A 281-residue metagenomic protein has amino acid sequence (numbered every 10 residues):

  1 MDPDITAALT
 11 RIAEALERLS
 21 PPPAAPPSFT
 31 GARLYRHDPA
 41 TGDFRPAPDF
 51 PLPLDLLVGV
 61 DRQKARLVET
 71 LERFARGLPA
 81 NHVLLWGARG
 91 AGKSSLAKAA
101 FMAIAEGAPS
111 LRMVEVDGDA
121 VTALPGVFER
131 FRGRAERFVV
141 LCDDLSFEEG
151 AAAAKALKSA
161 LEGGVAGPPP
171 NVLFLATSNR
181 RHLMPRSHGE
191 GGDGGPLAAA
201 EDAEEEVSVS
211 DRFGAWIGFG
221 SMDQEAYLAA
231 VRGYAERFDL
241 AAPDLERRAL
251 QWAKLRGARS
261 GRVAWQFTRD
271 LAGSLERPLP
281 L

Functional and structural regions predicted by a protein language model:
M1-Y35: Extended alpha-helical segments
P3, F44-R66: Dynamic helix-loop-helix/coil hinge segments at AAA+ ATPase domain boundaries and subdomain interfaces
P22-P23, G220-L281: C-terminal alpha-helical "lid" subdomain
P46-P48, E72-A80: Phosphate-binding P-loop
G77-K98: Walker A/P-loop nucleotide-binding motif
A103-F138, L145-G150: AAA+/P-loop NTPase substrate/partner-engagement loops
G133, E149-G195: Conserved catalytic/switch belt of AAA+ P-loop NTPases
S178, G194-V207, G214-A226: Conserved AAA+ ATPase "SRH/arginine-finger" region at the nucleotide-binding site
